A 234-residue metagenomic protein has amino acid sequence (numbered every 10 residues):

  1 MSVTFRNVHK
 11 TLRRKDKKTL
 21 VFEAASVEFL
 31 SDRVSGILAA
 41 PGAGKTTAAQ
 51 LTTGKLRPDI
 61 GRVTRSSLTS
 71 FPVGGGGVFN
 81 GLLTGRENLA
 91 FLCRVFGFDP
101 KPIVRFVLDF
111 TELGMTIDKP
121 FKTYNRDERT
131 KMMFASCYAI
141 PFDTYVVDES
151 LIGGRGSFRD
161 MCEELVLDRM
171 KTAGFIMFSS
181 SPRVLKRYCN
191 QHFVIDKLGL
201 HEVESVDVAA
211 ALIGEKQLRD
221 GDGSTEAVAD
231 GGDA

Functional and structural regions predicted by a protein language model:
M1-D32: A short, flexible loop at the N-terminus of ABC-type nucleotide-binding domains that lies
T11, L68, V73-D160, E164: ABC-family P-loop ATPase nucleotide-binding domains
R33-R94: ABC ATPase nucleotide-binding domain signature region
V63-R65, Y138-A139, L167-K171: Conserved catalytic network of the ASCE P-loop NTPase/AAA+ motor domain
M161, G199-A234: Conserved beta-strand-loop-alpha-helix hinge in the C-terminal portion of ABC ATPase nucleotide-binding domains
L165-S180: Conserved catalytic loops of ABC-family nucleotide-binding domains
S181-Y188: Conserved H-loop
